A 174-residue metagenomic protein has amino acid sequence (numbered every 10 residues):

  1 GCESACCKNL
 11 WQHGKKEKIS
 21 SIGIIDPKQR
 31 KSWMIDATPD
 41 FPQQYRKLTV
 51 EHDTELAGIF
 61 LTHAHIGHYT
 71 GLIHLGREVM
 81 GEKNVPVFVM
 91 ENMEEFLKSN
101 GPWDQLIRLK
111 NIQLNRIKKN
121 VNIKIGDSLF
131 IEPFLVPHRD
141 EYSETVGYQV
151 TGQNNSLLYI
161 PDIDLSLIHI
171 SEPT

Functional and structural regions predicted by a protein language model:
G1-L48, L114-L167: Core dinuclear metal-dependent hydrolase active-site scaffold
R30-M34, T38-F88: Active-site metal-binding motif and surrounding structural segment of the metallo-beta-lactamase
T54, G67, K110, D127-L129: Structured loop/turn residues at beta-strand edges in well-structured enzyme cores
T62, P161, T174: Ser/Thr-centric signal marking residues that sit in or immediately flank functional binding/regulatory motifs
H63-H68, H138-D140, H169: Histidine-centered active-site/metal-ligand motif
K83, I107-Q113, D127: A short helix-to-beta-strand connector/capping loop
N92-P102: A short, active-site helix/loop in glycosyltransferases that binds the activated sugar's phosphate group
S166-T174: Residue-level detector of conserved catalytic or cofactor/ligand-binding positions in enzyme active sites
